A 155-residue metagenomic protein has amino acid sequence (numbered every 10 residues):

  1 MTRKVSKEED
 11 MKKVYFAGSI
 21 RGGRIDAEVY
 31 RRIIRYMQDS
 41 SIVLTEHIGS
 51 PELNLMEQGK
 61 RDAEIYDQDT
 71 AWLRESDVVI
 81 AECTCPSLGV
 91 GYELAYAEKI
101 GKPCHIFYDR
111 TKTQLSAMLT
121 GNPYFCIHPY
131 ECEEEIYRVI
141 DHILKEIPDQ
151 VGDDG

Functional and structural regions predicted by a protein language model:
T2-G155: Conserved catalytic or regulatory cores that recognize and/or transform ribose-phosphate-containing ligands
